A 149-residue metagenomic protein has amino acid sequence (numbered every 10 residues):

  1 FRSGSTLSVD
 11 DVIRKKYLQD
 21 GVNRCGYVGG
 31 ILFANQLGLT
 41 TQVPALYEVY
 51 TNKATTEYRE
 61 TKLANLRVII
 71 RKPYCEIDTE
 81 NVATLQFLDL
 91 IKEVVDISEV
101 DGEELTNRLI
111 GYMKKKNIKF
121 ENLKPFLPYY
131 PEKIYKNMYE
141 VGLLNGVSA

Functional and structural regions predicted by a protein language model:
F1, G21-E57, K62: Short gly/ser-rich loop at a beta-strand->alpha-helix junction or flexible surface loop bordering the NTP-binding
F1-Q19: Short beta-edge/loop segments at beta->alpha junctions of small alpha/beta modules that act as binding/recognition
D10-V12, L32, G146-S148: Short N-terminal helix-initiation segments at or just after the protein's N-terminus
R14-R24, V100-D101: Short, charge-rich amphipathic segments
K62-K72: A short, charged helix-loop
R71-A149: Hydrophobic alpha-helical interaction segments
